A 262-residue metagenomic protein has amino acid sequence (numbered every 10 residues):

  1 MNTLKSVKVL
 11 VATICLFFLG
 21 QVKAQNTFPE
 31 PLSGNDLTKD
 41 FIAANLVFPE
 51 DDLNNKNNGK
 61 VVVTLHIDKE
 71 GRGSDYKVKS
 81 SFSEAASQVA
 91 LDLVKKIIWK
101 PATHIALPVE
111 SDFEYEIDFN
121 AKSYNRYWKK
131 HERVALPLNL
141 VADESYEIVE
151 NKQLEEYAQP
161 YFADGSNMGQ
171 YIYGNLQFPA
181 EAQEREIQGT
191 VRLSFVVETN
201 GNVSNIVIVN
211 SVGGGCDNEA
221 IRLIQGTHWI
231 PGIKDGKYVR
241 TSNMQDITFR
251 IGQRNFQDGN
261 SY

Functional and structural regions predicted by a protein language model:
M1-V11: Bacterial N-terminal signal peptides that target proteins for export
K5-S6, F17, S83, G213: Generic alpha-helix initiation/capping and coil-helix boundary signal
V11-F18: Bacterial N-terminal signal peptides
K23-Y262: Charge-biased low-complexity segments
